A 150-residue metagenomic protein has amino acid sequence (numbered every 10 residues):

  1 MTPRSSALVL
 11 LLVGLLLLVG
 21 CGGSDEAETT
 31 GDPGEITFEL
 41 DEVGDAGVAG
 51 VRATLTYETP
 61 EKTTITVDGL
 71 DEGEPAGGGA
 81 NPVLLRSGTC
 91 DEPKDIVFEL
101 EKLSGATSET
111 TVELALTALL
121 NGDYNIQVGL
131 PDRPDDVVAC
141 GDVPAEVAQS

Functional and structural regions predicted by a protein language model:
M1-V9: Bacterial N-terminal signal peptides that target proteins for export
L12-V13: Hydrophobic alpha-helical targeting segments used for export or membrane insertion
L16-G20: C-terminal motif of bacterial Sec signal peptides marking the signal peptidase cleavage site
G22-S150: N-terminal leader/targeting pre-sequences
